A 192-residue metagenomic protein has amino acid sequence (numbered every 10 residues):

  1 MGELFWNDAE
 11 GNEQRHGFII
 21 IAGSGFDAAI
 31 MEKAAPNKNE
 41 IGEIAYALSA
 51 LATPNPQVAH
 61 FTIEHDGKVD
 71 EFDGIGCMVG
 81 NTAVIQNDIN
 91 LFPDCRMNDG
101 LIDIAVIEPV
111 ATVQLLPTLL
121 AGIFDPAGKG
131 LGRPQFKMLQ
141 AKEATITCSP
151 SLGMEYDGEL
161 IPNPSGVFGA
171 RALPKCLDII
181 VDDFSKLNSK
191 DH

Functional and structural regions predicted by a protein language model:
M1-I75: Catalytic core of DAGKc-family lipid kinases
G2, I30, C77, I104 (+2 more regions): A residue-level signal for conserved active-site and pocket-lining positions in enzyme catalytic cores
G23, D27, M78-P93, L160: Glycine-rich phosphate/pyrophosphate-binding beta-alpha loops
G23, D66, I75, V79-V84 (+1 more regions): Histidine- and/or cysteine-centered catalytic micro-motif in compact active-site loops
D27-I30, E71-D73, I85-D88, T112-L116: Short acidic/glycine-rich loop or secondary-structure boundary segments that cap or lie
M31-A34, I102-P109: Compositionally biased, charge-rich terminal segments
Q57-A59, D73-I75, N98-D103, Q140-A144: A generic structural signal for short beta-strands and their flanking turns/coil linkers
H65-V69, N90, R96-M97, V106-H192: ATP/nucleoside-binding phosphotransfer catalytic cores, i.e., glycine-rich phosphate-binding loops
